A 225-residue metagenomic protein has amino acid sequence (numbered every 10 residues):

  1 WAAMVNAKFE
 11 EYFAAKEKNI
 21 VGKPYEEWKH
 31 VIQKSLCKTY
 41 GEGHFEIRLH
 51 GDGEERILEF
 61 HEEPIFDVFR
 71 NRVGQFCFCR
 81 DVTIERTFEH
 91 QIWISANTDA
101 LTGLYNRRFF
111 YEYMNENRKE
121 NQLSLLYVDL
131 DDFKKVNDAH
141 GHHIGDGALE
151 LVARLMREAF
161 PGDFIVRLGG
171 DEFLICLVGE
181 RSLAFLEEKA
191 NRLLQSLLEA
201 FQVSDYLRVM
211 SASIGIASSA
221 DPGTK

Functional and structural regions predicted by a protein language model:
W1-A3: Conserved hydrophobic beta-strand signature of PAS-family and PAS-like sensory domains
I20-E54: Terminal output helix/cap of sensory domains in signal transduction proteins
E55, F60-Q75, I84-T87, K225: Short loop/turn elements at sensory-signaling interfaces that couple input to output
F78, L126: Sensory beta-strand/linker motifs that couple input domains to effectors
R80-I94: PAS-associated C-terminal cap
H90-N97, G103-S124, D131-P161, V166-G170 (+2 more regions): Conserved long alpha-helical elements within nucleotide-processing catalytic cores of c-di-GMP signaling and class III
V166-L168, Q195-S213: Catalytic core regions of nucleotide second-messenger enzymes
C176-L186, S204-L207, A212-K225: Catalytic strand-loop-helix junctions within cyclic-nucleotide turnover domains
